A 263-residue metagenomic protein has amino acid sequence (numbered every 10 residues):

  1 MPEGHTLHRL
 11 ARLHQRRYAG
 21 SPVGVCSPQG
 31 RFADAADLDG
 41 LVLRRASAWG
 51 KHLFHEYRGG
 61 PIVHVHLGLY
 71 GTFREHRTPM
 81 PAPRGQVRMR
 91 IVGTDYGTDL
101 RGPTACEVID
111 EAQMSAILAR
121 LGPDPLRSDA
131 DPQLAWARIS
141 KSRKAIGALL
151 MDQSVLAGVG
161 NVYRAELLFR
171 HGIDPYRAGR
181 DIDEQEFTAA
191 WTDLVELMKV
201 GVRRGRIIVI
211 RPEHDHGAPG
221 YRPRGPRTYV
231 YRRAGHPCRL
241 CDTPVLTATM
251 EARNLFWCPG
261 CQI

Functional and structural regions predicted by a protein language model:
M1-I263: Structured catalytic/nucleic-acid-binding cores of DNA maintenance enzymes
